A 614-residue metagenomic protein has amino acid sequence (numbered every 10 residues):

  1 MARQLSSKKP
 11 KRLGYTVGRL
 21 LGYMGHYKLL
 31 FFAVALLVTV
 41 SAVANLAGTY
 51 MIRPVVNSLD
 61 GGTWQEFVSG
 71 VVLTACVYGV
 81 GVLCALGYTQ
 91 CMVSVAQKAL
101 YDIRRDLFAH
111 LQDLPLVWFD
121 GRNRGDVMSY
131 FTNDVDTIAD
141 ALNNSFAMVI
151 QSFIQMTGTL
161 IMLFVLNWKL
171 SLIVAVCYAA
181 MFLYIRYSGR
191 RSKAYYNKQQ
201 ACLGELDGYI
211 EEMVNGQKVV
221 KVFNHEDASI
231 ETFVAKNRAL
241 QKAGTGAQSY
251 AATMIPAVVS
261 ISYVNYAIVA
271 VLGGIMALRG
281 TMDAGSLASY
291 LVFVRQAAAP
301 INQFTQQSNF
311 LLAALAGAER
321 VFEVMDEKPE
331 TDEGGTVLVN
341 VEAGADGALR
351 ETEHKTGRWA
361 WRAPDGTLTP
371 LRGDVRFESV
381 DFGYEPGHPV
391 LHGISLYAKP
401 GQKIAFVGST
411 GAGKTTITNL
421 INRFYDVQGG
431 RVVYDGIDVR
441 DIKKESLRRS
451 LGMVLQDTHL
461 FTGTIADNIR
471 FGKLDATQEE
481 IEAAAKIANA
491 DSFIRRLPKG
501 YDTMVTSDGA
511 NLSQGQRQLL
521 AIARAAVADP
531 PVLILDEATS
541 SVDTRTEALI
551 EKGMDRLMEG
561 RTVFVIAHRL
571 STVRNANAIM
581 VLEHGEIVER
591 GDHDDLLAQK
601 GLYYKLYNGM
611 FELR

Functional and structural regions predicted by a protein language model:
A2-K8, Q97, R105-S129, N133-V135 (+5 more regions): Short intracellular "coupling" helices and adjacent cytoplasmic loop segments at the cytosolic face of multi-pass
L13-K28, V127, F131: A short amphipathic helical element positioned immediately N-terminal to and/or at the very start of a transmembrane
G25, L36, A47-G48, G62 (+7 more regions): Hydrophobic alpha-helical transmembrane segments of ABC transporter permease domains
H26, L116-V117, V135-L142, F146 (+7 more regions): An intracellular "coupling" helix at the cytosolic face of ABC transporter transmembrane type-1 domains
F31-G87, F164-K169, G280-A284: Transmembrane helix-loop-helix hairpins at lipid-water interfaces of multipass membrane proteins, especially the type-1
G61-T63, M162-V176, G246-E319, V324-K328 (+1 more regions): Helix-loop-helix
L111, F233, V321, T352 (+1 more regions): Conserved catalytic Walker-motif region of ABC-type ATPase nucleotide-binding domains
V341-R614: ABC-type nucleotide-binding domain
